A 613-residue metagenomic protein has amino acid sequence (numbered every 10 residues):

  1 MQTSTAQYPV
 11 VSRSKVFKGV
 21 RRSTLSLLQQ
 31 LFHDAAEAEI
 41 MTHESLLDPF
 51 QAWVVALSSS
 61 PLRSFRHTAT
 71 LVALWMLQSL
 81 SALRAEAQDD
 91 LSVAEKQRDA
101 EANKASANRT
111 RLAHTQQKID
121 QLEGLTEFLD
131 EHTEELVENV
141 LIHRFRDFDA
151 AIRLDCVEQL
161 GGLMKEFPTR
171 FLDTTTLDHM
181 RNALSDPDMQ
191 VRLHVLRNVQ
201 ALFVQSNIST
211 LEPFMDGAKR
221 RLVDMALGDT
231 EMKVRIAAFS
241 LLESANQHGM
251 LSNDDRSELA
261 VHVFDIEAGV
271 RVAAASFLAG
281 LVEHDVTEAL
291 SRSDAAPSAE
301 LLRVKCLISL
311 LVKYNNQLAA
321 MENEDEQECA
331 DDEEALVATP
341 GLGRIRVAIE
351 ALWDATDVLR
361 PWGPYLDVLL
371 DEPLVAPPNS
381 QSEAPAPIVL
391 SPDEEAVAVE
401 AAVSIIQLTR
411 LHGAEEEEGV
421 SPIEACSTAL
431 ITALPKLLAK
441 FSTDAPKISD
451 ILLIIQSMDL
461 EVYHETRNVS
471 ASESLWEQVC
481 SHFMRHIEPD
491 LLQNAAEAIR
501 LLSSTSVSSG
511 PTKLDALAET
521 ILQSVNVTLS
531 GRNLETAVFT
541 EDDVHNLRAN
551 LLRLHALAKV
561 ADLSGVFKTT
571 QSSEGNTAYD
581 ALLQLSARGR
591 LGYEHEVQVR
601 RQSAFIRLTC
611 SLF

Functional and structural regions predicted by a protein language model:
M1-H143, L281-L437: Alpha-helical repeat/alpha-solenoid scaffolds of the HEAT/ARM/MIF4G superfamily and closely related elongated all-alpha
V16-V20, A35, E39-L46, A87-G249 (+6 more regions): Alpha-solenoid helical repeat scaffolds
V54-L57, H179-M180, E243, L259-H262: Conserved short loop/turn motifs at secondary-structure junctions
L154-D155, V191-L196, F203-S206, T210 (+7 more regions): Long all-alpha helical scaffold domains
T169, D255-S257, A274-F277, E288-D294 (+6 more regions): Composition- and surface-driven signal marking solvent-exposed, interaction-prone regions in large proteins
G341-I345, A445, D490: Generic helix N-cap/helix-start motif at coil->alpha-helix transitions
S481-M484, E497, L501: Eukaryote-specific, intrinsically disordered low-complexity regulatory segments in nuclear proteins, enriched
S504-S508: C-terminal helical accessory/scaffold domains
